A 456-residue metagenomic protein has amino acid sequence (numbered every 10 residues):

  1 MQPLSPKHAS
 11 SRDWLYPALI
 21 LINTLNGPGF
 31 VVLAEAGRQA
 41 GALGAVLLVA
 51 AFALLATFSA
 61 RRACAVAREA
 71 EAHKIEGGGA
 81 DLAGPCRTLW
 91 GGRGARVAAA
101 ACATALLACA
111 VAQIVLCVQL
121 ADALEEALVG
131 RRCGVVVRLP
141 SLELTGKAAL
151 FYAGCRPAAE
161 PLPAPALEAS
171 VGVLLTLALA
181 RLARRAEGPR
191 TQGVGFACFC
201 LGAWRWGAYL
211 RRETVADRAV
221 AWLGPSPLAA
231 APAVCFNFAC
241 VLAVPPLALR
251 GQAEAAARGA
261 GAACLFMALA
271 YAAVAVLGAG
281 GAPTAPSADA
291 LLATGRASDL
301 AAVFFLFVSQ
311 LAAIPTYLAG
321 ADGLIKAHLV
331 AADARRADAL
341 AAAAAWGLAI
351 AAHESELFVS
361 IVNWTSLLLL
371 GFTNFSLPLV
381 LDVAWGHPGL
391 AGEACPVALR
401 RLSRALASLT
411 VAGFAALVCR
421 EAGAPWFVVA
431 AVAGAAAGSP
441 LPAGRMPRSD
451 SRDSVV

Functional and structural regions predicted by a protein language model:
M1-E35, Q39, A56-R61, E76 (+3 more regions): Membrane-interface "cap" regions at the ends of multi-pass membrane proteins
L4-S10, C133-R258, F266-L269, G278-T294: Helix-loop-helix junctions that connect adjacent transmembrane segments in multi-pass membrane transporters
Y16-T24, D81-G84, A100, E125-A183 (+6 more regions): Transmembrane alpha-helical segments of multi-pass small-molecule transport proteins
E35-A40, E125-E126, P157-L162, R185-G195 (+4 more regions): Transmembrane helix-loop boundary segments of multi-pass membrane transporters
G44, A352-V456: A generic transmembrane alpha-helix motif of multi-pass inner-membrane proteins
T57-H73, G77-G154, A302-A327, F375: Hydrophobic transmembrane alpha-helices that form the core helical bundles of multi-pass secondary transporters
I75-G92, L265-A312, A331: TM-loop-TM module centered on a large, flexible mid-protein loop between adjacent transmembrane helices in multi-pass
I114, Q119-E126, A180-A183, V194-V220 (+5 more regions): Hydrophobic alpha-helical segments and their helix-loop junctions in multi-pass secondary transporters
